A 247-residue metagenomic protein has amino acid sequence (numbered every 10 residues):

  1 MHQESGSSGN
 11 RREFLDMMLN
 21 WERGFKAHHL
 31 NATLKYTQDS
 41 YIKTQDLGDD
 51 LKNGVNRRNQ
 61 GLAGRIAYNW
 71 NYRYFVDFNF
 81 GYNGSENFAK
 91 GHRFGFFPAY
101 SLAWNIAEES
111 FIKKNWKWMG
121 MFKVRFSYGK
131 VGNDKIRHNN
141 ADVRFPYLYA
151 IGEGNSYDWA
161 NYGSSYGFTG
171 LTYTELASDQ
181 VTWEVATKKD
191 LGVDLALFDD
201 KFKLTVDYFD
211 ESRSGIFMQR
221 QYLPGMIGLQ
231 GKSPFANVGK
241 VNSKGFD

Functional and structural regions predicted by a protein language model:
M1-D247: Extracellular/periplasmic, surface-exposed regions of secreted and cell-surface proteins
